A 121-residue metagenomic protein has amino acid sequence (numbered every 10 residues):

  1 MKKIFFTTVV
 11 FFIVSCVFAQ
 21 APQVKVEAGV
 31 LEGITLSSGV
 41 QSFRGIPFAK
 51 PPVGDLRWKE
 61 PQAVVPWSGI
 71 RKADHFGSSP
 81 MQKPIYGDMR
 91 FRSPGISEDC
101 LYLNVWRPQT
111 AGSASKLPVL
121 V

Functional and structural regions predicted by a protein language model:
I4-V14: Sec-dependent N-terminal signal peptides
S15-A19: Sec/Tat signal peptide C-region and signal peptidase I cleavage site
Q20-V121: Non-catalytic accessory segments of hydrolases
